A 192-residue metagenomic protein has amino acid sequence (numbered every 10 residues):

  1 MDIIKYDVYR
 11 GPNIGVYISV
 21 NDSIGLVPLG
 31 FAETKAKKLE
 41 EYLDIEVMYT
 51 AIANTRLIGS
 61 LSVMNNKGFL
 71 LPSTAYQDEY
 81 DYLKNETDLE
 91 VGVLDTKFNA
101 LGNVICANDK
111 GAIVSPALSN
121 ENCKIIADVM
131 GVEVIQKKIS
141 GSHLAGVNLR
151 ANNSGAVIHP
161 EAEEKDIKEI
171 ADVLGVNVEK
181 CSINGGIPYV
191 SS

Functional and structural regions predicted by a protein language model:
M1-S192: The feature marks the mature, well-folded catalytic cores of soluble enzymes
